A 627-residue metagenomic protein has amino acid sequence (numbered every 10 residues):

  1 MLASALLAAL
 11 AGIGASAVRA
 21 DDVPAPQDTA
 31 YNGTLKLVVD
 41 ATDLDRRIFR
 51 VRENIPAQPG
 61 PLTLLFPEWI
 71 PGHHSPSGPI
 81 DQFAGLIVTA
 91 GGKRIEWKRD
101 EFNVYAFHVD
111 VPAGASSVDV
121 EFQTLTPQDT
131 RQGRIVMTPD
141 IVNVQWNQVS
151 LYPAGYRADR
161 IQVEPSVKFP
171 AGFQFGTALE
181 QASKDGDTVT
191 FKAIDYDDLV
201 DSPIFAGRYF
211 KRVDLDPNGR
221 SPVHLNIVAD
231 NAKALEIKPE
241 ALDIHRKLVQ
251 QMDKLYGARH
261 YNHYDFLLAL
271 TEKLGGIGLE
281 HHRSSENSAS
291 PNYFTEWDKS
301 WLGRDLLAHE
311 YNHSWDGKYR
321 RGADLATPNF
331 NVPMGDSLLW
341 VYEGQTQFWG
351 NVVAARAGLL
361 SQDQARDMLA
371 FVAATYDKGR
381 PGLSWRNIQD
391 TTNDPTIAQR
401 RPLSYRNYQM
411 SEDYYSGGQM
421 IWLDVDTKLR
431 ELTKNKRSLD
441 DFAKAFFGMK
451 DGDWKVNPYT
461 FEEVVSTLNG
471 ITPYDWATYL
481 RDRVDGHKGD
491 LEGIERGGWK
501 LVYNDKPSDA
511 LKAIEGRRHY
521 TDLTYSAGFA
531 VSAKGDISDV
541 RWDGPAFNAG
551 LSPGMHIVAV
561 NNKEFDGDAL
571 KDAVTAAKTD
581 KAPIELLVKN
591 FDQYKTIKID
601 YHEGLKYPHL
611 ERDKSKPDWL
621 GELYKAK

Functional and structural regions predicted by a protein language model:
A3-G14: Bacterial N-terminal signal peptides
S16-A20: Boundary at the C-terminal end of the N-terminal hydrophobic targeting segment
D21-W69: Early extracytoplasmic/domain-onset interaction patches
T29, T42, N54-P56, P71-G72 (+4 more regions): Non-catalytic architectural context of zinc metalloproteases
T34-K36, I48-R52, P61-T63, V104-A106 (+5 more regions): Intrinsic-disorder/low-complexity, polar/charged segments enriched in Ser/Thr/Lys/Arg/Asp/Glu/Gln
E53, D214-L339, Q345, W349: Juxtacatalytic substrate-recognition/specificity segment
A289-S290, G322-R386: Acidic/histidine-rich catalytic neighborhood
G350-N351, L360-K627: C-terminal recognition in membrane/secretory proteostasis and scaffolding
